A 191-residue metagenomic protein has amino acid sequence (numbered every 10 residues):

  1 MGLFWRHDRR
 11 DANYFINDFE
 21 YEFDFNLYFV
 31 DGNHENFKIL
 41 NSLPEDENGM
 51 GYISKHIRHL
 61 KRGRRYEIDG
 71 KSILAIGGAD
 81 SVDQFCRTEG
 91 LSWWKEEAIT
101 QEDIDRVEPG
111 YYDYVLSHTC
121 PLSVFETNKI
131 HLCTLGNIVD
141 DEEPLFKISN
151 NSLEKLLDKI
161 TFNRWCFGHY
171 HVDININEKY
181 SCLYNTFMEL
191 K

Functional and structural regions predicted by a protein language model:
M1-I68, L135, N150: Core catalytic region of metal-dependent phosphoesterases/phosphodiesterases, especially metallo-beta-lactamase-like
G2-F4, N33-N36, A79-D80, C120-L122 (+1 more regions): Catalytic metal-binding/acid-base residues of hydrolase active sites
W5, H59, L91-K95, W165: Tryptophan-centered motif/residue detector
R6-D8, K38-N41, F85, V124-T127 (+1 more regions): Short glycine-/acidic-enriched loop or helix-start segments at secondary-structure transitions that form or flank
N17-E20, N26-V30, G49-G51, K55 (+1 more regions): Conserved beta-sheet core of the metallophosphoesterase superfamily
G32, L40, I73, V115 (+2 more regions): Divalent metal-coordination and catalytic microenvironments
K55, I68-I148: Active-site-proximal loop/helix segment associated with metal-binding centers of metalloenzymes
R62, G78, G90, N185-F187: Active-site donor-binding loop signature of nucleotide-sugar glycosyltransferases
